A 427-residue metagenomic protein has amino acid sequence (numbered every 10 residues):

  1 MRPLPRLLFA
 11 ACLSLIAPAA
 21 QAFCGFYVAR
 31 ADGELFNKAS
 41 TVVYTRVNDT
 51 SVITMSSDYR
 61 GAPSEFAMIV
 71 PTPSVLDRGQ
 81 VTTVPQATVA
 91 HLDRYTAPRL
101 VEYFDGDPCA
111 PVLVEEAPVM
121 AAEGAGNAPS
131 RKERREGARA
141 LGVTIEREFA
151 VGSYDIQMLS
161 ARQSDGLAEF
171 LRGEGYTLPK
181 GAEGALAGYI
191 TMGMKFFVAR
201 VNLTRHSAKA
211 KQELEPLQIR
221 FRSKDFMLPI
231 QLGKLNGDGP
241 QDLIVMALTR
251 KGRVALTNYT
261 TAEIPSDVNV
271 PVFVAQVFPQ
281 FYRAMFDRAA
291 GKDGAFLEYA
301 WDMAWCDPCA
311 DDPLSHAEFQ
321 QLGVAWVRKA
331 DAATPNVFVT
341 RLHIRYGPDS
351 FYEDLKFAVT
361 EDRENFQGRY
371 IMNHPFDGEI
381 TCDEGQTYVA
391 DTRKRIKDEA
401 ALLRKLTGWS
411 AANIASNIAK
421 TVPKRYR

Functional and structural regions predicted by a protein language model:
M1-F9: Bacterial N-terminal signal peptides that target proteins for export
A17-A19: N-terminal signal peptide c-region/cleavage motif recognized by signal peptidases
Q21-T50: N-terminal alpha-helical "arm" segments
G25-L35, N127, L178-L406, S410-S416 (+2 more regions): Accessory, solvent-exposed terminal regions and/or long lumenal/extracellular loops of proteins
T45-D105, L167-G188, G193: Surface-exposed, glycine/proline- and aromatic-rich loop segments on solvent-exposed faces across compartments
S57-Y59, T72, S160-Q163, L203 (+1 more regions): A mature extracytoplasmic/lumenal domain signature
T82-V151: A cross-kingdom signal targeting lumenal/periplasmic-facing segments of multi-pass membrane and secretory-pathway
R131-G142, E146, S160-R200: Covalent nucleotidyltransferase core used to form phosphodiester bonds in nucleic acids
